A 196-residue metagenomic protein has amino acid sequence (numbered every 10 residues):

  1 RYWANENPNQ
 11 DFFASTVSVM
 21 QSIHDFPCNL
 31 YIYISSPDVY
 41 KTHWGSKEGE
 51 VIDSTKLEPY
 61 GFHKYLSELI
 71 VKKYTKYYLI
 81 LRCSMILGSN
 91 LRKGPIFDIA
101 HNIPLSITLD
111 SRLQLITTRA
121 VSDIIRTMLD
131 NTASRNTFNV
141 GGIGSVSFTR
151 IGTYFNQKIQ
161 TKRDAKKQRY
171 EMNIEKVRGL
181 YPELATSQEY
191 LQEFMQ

Functional and structural regions predicted by a protein language model:
R1, P37-G45, S84-L87, I103: Active-site segment of SDR-like NAD(P)-dependent oxidoreductases
R1-V17, V39: NAD(P)H-binding glycine-rich loop region in Rossmannoid oxidoreductase-like domains and their noncatalytic homologs
M20-L57: Conserved Rossmann-fold NAD(P)-dependent oxidoreductase catalytic core, especially the SDR/UDP-sugar
H63: Active-site helix of classical SDR
L69-Q114, T118-A120: NAD(P)-dependent short-chain dehydrogenase/reductase
G88, I107-R112, F138-V146, G179: Glycine-rich Rossmann NAD(P)(H)-binding loop
I124-I174: Mid/C-terminal beta-alpha module of Rossmann-like enzyme folds, strongest in SDR-family dehydrogenases/epimerases
A185-Q196: Amphipathic terminal alpha-helices
